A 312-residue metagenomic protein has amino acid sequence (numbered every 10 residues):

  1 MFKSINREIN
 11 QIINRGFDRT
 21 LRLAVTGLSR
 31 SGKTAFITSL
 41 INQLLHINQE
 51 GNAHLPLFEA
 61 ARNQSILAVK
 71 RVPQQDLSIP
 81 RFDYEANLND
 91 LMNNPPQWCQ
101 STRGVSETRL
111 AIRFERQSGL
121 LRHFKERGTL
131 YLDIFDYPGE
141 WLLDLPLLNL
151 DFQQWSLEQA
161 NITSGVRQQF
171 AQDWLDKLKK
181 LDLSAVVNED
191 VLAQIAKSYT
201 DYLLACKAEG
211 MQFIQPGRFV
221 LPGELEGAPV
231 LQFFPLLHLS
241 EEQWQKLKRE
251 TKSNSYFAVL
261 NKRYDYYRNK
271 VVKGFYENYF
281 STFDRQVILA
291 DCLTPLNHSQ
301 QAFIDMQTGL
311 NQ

Functional and structural regions predicted by a protein language model:
I5-I9, F17, Q43-Q312: Switch- and interface-adjacent substructures of P-loop NTPase systems
T20: Short coil/loop residues immediately preceding or within conserved phosphate-binding loops of NTP-utilizing enzyme
L23-V25: Hydrophobic anchor at the beta1->P-loop junction of P-loop NTPases
L28: P-loop (Walker A) phosphate-binding loop of NTP-binding proteins
S31-K33: Conserved glycine(s) of the Walker
F36-I37: Post-Walker A alpha-helix
